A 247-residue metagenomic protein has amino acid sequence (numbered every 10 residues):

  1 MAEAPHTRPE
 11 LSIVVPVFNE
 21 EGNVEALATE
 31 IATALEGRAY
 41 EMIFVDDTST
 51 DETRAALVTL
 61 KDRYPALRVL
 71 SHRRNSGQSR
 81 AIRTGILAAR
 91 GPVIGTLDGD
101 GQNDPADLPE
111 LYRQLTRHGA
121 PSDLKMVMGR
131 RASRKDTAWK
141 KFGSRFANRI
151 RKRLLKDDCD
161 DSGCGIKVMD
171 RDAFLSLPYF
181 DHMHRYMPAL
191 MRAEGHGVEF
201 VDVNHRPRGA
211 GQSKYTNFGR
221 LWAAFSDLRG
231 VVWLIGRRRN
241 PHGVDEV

Functional and structural regions predicted by a protein language model:
E10-S12, E41: Cell-envelope/extracellular polymer assembly enzymes that use nucleotide-activated donors
V15-A28, T48: Active-site beta-to-alpha loop of glycosyltransferases that engages the nucleotide-sugar donor
G22-A26, D51-L60: Acidic helix N-cap motif at the loop->helix transition within catalytic regions of sugar-transfer enzymes
T29-A39: Short, acidic, metal-binding catalytic loop of nucleotide-sugar glycosyltransferases
D46-A55, G101: A conserved acidic beta->alpha catalytic loop
L70-A88, V93, P105-R185, R206-D245: Acceptor/aglycone-binding surface of glycosyltransferases and processive sugar-polymer synthases
Y186-L190, V203: Short active-site alpha-helical segment characteristic of glycosyltransferases and processive polysaccharide synthases
